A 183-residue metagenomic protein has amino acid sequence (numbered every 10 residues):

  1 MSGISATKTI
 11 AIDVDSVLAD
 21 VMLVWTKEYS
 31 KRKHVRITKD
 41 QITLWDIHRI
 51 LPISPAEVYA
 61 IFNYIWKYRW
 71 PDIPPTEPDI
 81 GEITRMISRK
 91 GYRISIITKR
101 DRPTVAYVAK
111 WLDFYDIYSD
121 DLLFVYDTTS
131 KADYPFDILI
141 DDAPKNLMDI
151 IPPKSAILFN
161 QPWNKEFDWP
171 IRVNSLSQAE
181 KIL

Functional and structural regions predicted by a protein language model:
S2-V58: Active-site neighborhood of HAD-like aspartate-dependent phosphohydrolases
A19-M22, K27, I94, P103-Y107 (+3 more regions): Short catalytic/ligand-binding loop motif for oxyanion handling, primarily in non-cytosolic enzymes, centered on
W45-G81: Metal-dependent phosphoesterase signature
D72, D79-A109, V125: Substrate-recognition element of Asp-dependent hydrolases with the DxDx(T/V) motif
K99-D149: Substrate-recognition "cap/lid" segment bordering the active-site pocket of phosphatases
L122-V125, I171-Q178: Short acidic-hydrophobic, aromatic-tinged amphipathic segments that line or gate anion-handling sites
S130-D133, S177-L183: Short amphipathic alpha-helix with an adjacent loop that forms part of the alpha/beta core around
I138-N174: Acidic, Mg2+-coordinating phosphoryl-transfer loop and its flanking beta/alpha structural elements, shared across
